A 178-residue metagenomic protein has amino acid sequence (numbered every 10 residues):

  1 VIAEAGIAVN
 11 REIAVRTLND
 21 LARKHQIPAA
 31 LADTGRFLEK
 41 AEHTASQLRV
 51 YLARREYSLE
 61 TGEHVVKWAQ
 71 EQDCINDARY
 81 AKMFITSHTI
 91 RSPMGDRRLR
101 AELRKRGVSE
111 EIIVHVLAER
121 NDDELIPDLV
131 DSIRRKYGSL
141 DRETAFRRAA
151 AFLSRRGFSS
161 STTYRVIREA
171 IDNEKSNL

Functional and structural regions predicted by a protein language model:
V1-L178: An alpha-helical, amphipathic repeat domain used for nucleic-acid recognition, typified by the mTERF helical solenoid
